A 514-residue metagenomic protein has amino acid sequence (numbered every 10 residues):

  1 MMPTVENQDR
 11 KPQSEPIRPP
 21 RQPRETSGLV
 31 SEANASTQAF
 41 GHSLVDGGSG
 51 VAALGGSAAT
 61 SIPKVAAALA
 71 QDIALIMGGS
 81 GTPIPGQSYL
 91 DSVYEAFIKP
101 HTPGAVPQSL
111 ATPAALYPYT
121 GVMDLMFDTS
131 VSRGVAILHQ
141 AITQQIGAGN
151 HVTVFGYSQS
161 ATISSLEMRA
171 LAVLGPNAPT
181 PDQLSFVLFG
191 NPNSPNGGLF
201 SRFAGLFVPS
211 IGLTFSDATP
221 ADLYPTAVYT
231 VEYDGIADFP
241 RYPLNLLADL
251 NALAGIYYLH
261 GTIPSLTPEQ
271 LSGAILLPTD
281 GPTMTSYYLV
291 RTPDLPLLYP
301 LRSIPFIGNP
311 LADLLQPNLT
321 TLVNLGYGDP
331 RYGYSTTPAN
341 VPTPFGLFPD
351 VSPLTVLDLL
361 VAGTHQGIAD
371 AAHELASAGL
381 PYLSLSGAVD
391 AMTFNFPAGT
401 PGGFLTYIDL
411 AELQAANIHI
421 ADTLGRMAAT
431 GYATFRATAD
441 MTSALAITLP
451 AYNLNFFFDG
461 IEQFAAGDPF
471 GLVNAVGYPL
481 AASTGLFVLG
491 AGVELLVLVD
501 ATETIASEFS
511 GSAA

Functional and structural regions predicted by a protein language model:
M1-A67: Extended low-complexity, intrinsically disordered segments associated with secretion/export and membrane-tethering
M2-E6, R10-Q13, H101-P103, Q145-N150 (+1 more regions): Short, solvent-exposed loop/edge-beta patches enriched in aromatic
T37, L44-H151, S194, G198 (+7 more regions): Active-site catalytic motif of lipid deacylating hydrolases and related acyltransferases
T60-S61, Q87, D91-V93, E167-L174 (+1 more regions): Short alpha-helical segments and helix-capping/turn motifs at coil-helix boundaries
A74, T153-F155, T285-L289: Ordered hydrophobic segments in well-structured contexts
Q87-D124, L199-T336: Lipolytic serine-hydrolase domain surface
V135-Y233: Serine-dependent carboxylesterase/thioesterase catalytic core of lipase-like alpha/beta-hydrolase/SGNH enzymes
S160, T279-T283, G367, S384-G387: Terminal amphipathic/targeting segments at protein termini used for secretion and membrane/organellar or lipid-droplet
